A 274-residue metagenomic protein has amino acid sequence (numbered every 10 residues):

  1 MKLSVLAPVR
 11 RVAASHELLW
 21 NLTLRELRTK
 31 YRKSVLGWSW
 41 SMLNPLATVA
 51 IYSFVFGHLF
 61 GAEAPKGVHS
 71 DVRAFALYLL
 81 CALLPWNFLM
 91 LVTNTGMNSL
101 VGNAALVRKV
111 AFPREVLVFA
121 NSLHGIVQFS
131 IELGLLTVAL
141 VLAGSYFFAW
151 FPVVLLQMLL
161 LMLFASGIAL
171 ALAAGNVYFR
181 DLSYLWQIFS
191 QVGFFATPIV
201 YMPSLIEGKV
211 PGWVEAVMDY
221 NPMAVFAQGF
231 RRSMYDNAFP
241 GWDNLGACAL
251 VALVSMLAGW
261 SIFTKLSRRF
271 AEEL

Functional and structural regions predicted by a protein language model:
M1-L274: Hydrophobic transmembrane alpha-helices and immediately adjacent juxtamembrane helices of multi-pass inner-membrane
